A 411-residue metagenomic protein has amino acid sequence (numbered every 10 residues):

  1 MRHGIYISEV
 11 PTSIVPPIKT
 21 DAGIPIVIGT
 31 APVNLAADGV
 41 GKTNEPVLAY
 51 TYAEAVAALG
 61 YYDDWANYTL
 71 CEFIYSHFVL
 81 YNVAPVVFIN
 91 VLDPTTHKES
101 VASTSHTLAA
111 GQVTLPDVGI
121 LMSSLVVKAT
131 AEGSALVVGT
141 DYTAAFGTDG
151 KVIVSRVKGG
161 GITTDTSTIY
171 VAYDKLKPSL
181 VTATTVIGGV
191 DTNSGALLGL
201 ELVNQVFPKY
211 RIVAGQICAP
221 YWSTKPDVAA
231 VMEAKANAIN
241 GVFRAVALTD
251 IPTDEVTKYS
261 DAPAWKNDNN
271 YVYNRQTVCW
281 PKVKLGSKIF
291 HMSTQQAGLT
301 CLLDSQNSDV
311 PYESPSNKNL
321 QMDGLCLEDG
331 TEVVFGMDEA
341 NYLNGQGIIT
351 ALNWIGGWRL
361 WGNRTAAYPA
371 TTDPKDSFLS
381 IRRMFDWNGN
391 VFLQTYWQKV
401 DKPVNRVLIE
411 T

Functional and structural regions predicted by a protein language model:
M1-D93, K266-T411: Structured, hydrophobic secondary-structure cores that serve as assembly/anchoring elements
P25-G29, K151-V157, V213-W222, V278: Short, hydrophobic/proline-enriched secondary-structure or compact coil segments at domain edges
V33-D38, T96-H97, S134-A135, G159-T166 (+2 more regions): Short, surface-exposed beta-strand/loop "edge" segments at domain boundaries and coil↔beta transitions
N44, M122-V126, T166: Exposed beta-strand and adjacent loop surfaces of beta-rich binding modules that mediate intermolecular recognition
Y75, T114-L115, L202-V206: Catalytic micro-motifs at enzyme active sites that drive phosphoryl/nucleotidyl and oxygen chemistry
L80-L92, S167-E313: Extracellular Cys-Trp
V83-G147, K175-K177: Extended beta-strand solenoid/passenger and fiber regions
T140-D165: A surface-exposed beta-strand-loop module
